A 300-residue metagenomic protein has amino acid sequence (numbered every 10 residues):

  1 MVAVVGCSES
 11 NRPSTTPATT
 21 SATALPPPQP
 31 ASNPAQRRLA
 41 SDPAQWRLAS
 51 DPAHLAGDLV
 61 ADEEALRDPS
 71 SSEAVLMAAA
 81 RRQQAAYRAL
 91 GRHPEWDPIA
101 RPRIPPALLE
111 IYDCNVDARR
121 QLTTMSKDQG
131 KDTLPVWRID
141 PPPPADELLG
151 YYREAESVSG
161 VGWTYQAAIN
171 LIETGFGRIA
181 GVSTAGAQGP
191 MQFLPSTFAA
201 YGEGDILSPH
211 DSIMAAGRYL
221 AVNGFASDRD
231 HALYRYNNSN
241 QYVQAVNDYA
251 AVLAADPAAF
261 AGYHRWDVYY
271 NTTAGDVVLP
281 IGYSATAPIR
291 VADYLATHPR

Functional and structural regions predicted by a protein language model:
V4-G6: C-terminal motif of bacterial Sec signal peptides marking the signal peptidase cleavage site
S8-A31: Short, low-complexity, disordered segments immediately C-terminal to signal peptides in bacterial exported proteins
S10-R12, P28, L39, W46 (+2 more regions): N-terminal export signals and maturation junctions of secreted/periplasmic proteins
D51-L55, S72, L76, S208 (+2 more regions): Intrinsic-disorder/low-complexity, polar/charged segments
W96-S284, V291-A296: Catalytic glycan-binding domains that act on GlcNAc-containing polysaccharides
H298-R300: Short, solvent-exposed mixed-charge patches
